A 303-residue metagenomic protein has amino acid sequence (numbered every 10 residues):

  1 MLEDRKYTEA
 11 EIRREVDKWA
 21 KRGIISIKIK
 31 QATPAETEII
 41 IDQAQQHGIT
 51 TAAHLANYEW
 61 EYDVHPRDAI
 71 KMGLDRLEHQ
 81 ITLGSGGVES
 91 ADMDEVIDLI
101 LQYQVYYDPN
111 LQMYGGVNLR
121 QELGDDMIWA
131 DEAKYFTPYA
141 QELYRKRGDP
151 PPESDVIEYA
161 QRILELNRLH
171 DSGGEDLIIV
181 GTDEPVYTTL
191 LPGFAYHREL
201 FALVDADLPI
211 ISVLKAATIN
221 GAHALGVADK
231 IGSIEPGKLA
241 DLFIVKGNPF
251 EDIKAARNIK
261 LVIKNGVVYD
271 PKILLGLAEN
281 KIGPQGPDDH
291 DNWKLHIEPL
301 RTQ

Functional and structural regions predicted by a protein language model:
M1-E11, A52-E61: Active-site mouth loops of central-metabolism enzymes
E3-I25, I29, A35: Alpha-helical scaffold segments that flank or form the walls of functional sites
K18-K28, L83-A206, E279-K281, G286 (+1 more regions): Active-site neighborhoods of metal-dependent hydrolases
G23, A44, L77, Y107 (+7 more regions): Divalent metal-coordination and catalytic microenvironments
G23, E61-V88, E199-S212: Structural recognition of alpha->loop->beta junctions
I25-K30, T51-H54, E78-H79: Short catalytic-loop micro-motif centered on adjacent basic/acidic residues
E38-A56, I100, Q104, P109: Alpha-helix-loop-beta-strand connector modules within alpha/beta enzyme cores
L191, P209-L214, H223-I259: Acidic, glycine-enriched loop/beta-strand segments at the rims of small-molecule binding/catalytic pockets
